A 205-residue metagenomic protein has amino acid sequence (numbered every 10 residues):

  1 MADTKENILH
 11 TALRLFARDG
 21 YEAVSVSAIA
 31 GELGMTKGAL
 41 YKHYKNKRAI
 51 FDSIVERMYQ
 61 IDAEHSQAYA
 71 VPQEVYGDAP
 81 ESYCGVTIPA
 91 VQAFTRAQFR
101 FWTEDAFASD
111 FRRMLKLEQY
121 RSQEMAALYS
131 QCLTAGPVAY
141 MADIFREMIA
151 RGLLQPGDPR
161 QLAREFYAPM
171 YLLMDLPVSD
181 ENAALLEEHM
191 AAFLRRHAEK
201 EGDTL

Functional and structural regions predicted by a protein language model:
M1-T4: Short, Lys/Arg-enriched anionic-surface-contact patches
N7, T11, L15-R57: Helix-turn-helix
E56-D62, S66-A70: Short, basic, alpha-helical segments at the C-terminal edge of helix-turn-helix-like DNA-binding modules
S66-A108, L162-A163: Hydrophobic alpha-helical connector segments
P80-E81, T95-E104, R112-Y120, A192-H197: Helix-loop "lid/cap" segments that line or gate small-molecule binding pockets
Q92, V138, A142, P156-Y167 (+1 more regions): Short, well-structured alpha-helical segments
A93, A97-R100, R146-R151, E165-L205: C-terminal peripheral helix-coil segments that are non-catalytic and often amphipathic
T103-K116, Y120-A150: Amphipathic alpha-helical packing segments from all-alpha helical-bundle domains
